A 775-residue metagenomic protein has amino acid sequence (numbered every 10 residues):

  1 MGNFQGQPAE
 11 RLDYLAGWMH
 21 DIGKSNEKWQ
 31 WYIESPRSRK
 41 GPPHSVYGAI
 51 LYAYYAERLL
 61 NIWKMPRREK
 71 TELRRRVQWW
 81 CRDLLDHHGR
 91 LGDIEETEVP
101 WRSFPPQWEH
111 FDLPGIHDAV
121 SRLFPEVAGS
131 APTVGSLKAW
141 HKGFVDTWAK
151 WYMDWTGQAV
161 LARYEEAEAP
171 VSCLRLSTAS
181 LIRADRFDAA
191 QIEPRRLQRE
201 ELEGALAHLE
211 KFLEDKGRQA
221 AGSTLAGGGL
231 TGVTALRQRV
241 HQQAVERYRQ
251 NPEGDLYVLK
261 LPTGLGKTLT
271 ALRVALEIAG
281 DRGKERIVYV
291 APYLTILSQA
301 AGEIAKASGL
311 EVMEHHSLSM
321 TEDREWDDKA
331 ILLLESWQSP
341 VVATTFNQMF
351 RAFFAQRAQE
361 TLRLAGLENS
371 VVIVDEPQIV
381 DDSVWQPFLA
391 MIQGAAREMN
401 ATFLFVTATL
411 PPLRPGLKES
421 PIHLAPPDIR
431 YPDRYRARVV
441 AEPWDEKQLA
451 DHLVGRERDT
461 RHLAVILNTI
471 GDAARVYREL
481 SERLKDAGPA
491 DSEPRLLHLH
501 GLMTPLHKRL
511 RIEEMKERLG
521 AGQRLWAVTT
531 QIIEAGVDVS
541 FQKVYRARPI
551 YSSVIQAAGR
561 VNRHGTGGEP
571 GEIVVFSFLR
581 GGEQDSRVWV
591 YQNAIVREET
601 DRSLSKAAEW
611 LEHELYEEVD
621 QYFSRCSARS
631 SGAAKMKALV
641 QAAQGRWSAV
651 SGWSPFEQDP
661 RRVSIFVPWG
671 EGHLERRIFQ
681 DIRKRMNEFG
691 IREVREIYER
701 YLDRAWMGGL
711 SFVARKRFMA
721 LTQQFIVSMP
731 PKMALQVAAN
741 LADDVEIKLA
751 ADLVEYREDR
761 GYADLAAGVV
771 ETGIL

Functional and structural regions predicted by a protein language model:
M1-D215: Accessory nucleic-acid engagement/destabilization modules that flank
P252-A275: Walker A/P-loop
K284-A307, S319, P412, I470: Conserved Walker A/P-loop ATP-binding site and its immediately adjacent core in helicase/helicase-like ATPase domains
L310-F354: Inter-Walker segment of RecA-like/P-loop motor cores
E314-W326, N468-G471, L496-I512, V528-E534: Conserved helicase motor
N347-M349, E360-A395: SF2 helicase catalytic motif II
A396, D451, G455-T460, I466 (+5 more regions): C-terminal helicase lobe and adjacent C-terminal extensions/tails of nucleic-acid helicase motors
T402, V406-R458: Interdomain hinge/linker at the junction between the two RecA-like core domains of SF2 helicases
